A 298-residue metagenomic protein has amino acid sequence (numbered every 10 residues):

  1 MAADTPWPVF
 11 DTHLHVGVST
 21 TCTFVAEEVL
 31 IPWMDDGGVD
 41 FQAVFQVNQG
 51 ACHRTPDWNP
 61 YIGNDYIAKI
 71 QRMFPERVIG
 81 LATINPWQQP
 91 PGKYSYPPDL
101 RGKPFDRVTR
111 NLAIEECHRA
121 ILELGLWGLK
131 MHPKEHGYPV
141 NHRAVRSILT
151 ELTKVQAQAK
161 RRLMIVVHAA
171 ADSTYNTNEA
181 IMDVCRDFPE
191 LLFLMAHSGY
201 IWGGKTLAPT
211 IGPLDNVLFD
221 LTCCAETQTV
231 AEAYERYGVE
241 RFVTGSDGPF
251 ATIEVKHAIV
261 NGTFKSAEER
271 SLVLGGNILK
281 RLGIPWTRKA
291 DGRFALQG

Functional and structural regions predicted by a protein language model:
M1-T12, F24-Q42, R236-R241, F250-G298: Mid-to-C-terminal alpha-helical segments outside catalytic/metal-binding sites
V9-S19, V166-A170: Histidine-centered catalytic micro-motifs
H13, M34, I67, Q71 (+8 more regions): Conserved, mostly hydrophobic/aromatic
L14-H15, E28-P56, V78-N85, W127-G128 (+1 more regions): Divalent metal-dependent hydrolysis catalytic cores, especially in the metallo-beta-lactamase
V18-A26, G50-I62, P86-K93, F105-N111 (+5 more regions): Acidic-and-aromatic substrate-binding clefts and catalytic sites of carbohydrate-active enzymes
V29-W33, G63-I70, A113-A120, A144-E151 (+4 more regions): A general structural detector for well-ordered alpha-helical segments in enzyme core domains, enriched
D57-I165: Active-site gating/metal-coordination segments in enzymes
L126-G128, E135-V243, G292, L296-Q297: Catalytic pocket-lining loop regions of alpha/beta-barrel enzymes, especially the amidohydrolase/enolase/GH5 lineages
